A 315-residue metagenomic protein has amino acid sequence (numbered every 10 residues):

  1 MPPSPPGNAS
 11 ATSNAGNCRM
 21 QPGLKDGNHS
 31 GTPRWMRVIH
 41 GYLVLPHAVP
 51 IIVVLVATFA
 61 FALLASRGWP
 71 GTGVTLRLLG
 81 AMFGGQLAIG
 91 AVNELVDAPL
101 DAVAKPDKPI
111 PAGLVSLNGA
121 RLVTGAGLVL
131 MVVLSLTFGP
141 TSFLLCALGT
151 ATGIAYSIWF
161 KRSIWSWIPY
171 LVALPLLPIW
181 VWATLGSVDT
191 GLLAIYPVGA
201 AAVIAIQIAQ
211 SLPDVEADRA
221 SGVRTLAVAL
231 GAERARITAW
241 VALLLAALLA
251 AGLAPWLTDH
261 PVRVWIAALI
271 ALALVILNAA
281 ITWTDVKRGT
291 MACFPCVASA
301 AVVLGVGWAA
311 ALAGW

Functional and structural regions predicted by a protein language model:
P3, G16-W315: Multi-pass alpha-helical membrane architecture of UbiA-family and related isoprenoid/lipid prenyltransferases
